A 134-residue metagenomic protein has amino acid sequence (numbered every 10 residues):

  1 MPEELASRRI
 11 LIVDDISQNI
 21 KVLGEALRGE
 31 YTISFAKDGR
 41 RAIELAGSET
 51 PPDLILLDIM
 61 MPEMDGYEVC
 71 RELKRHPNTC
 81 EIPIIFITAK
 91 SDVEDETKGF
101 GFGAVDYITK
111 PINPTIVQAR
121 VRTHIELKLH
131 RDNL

Functional and structural regions predicted by a protein language model:
L5, I16-F35, R41, G47: Two-component/phosphorelay signaling modules centered on CheY-like receiver
D14, D58, T88: Active-site residues of response regulator receiver
T50-L56: Active-site beta3 strand of CheY-like receiver
M61: Receiver (REC) domain active-site loop signature in two-component systems and cognate sites in sensor histidine kinases
I108-V121, I125: C-terminal output helix
